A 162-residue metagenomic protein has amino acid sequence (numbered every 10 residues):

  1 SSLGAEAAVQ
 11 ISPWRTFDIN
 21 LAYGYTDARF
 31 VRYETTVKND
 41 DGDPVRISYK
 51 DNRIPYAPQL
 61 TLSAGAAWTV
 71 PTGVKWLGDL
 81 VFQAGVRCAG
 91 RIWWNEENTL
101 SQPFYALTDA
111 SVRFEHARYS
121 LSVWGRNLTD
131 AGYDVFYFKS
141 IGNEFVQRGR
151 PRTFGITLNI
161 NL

Functional and structural regions predicted by a protein language model:
S1-L3, P58-L62, F104-T108, A117 (+1 more regions): Residues that define the transmembrane beta-barrel architecture of outer-membrane proteins
S1-N95, N159-N161: Gram-negative outer-membrane beta-barrel transporters
A7, A110-V112: Short, basic/aromatic-rich helical patch in the C-terminal catalytic core of site-specific tyrosine
Y23-Y25, F30-Y33, W68, Y105 (+4 more regions): Aromatic side chains
P55, A106-T108, T129-D130, D134: Generic, ordered loop/turn and secondary-structure boundary motif
R87-N95, R113-L162: C-terminal beta-signal and adjacent terminal beta-strands/loops of Gram-negative outer-membrane beta-barrel proteins
T99-Q102: Outer-membrane beta-barrel proteins
